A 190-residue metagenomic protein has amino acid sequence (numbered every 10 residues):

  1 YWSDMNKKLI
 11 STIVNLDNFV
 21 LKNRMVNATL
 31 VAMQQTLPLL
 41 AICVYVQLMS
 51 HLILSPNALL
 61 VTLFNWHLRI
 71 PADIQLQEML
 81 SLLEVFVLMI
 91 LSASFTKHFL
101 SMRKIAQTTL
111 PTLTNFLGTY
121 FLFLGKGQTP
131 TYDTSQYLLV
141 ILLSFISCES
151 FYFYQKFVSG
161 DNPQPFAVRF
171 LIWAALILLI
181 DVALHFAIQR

Functional and structural regions predicted by a protein language model:
W2, N6-L40, L68-R190: Signature of multi-pass transmembrane helix bundles
L37-M49: Hydrophobic alpha-helical transmembrane segments of multi-pass membrane transport/permease proteins
L48-L60, H185-R190: Membrane-helix interface motif
M49, I53, N65, N115-F116: Solvent-exposed, non-transmembrane amphipathic alpha-helical segments
S55-Q75: Perimembrane loop-to-helix junctions flanking transmembrane segments
